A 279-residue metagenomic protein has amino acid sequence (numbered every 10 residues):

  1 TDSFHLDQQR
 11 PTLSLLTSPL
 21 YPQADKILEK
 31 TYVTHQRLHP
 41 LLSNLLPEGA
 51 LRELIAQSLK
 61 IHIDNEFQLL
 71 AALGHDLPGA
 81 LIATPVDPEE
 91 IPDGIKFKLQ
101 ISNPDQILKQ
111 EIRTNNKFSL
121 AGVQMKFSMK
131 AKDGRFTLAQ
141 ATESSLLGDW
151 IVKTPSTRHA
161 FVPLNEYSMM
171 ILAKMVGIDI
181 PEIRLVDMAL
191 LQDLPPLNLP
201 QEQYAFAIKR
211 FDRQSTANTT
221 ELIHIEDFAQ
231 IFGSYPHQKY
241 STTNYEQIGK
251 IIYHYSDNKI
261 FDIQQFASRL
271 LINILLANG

Functional and structural regions predicted by a protein language model:
T1-G279: Phosphate/dinucleotide-binding and metal-coordinating scaffold of catalytic cores in nucleotide-dependent enzymes
